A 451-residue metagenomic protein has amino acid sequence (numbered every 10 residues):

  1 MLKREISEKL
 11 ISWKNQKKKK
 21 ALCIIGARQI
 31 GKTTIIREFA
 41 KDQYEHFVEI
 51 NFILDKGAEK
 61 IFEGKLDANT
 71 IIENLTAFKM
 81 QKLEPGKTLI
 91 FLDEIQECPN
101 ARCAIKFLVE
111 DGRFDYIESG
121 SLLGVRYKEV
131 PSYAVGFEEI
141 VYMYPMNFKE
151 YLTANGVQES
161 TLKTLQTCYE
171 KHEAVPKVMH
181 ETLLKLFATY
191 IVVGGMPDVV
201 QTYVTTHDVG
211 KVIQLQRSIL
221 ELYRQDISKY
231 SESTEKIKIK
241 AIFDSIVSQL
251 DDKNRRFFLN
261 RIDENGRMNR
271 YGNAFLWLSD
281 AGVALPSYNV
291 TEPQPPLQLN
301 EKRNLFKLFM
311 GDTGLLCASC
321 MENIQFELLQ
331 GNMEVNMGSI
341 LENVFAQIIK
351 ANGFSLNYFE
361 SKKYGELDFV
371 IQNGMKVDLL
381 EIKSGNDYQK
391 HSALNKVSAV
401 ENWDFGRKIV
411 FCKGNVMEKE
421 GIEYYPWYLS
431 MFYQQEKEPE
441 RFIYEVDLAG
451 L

Functional and structural regions predicted by a protein language model:
L2-K17: Pre-Walker A adenine-sensing motif
I24: Hydrophobic anchor at the beta1->P-loop junction of P-loop NTPases
K32: Conserved lysine of the Walker
I35, F39: Hydrophobic positions on the alpha1 helix immediately C-terminal to the Walker A/P-loop
L54-P85: Short glycine-rich substrate-engagement loop in P-loop NTPases that contacts/grips substrate
Y127-D251: Interdomain motor-coupling "hinge/lid" segment immediately C-terminal to the ATP-binding subdomain of NTP-driven enzymes
C168, G414-L451: Domain-level recognition of nuclease-like catalytic cores that cleave nucleotide substrates
Q201-K376: Accessory nucleic acid-recognition modules appended to NTPase machines
